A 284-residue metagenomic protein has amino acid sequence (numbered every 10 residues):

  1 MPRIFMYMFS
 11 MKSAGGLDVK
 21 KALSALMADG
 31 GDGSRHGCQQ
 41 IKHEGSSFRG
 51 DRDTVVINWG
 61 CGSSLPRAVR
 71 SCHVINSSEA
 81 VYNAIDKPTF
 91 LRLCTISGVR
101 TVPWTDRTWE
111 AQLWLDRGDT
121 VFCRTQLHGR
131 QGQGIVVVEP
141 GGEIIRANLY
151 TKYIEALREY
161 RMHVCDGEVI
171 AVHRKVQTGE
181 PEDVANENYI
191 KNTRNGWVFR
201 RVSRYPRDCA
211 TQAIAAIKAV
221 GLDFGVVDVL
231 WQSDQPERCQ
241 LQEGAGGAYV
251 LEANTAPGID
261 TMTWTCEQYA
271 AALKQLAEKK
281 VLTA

Functional and structural regions predicted by a protein language model:
M1-I75: ATP-binding N-terminal substructure of ATP-dependent carboxylate-amine bond-forming enzymes
F5-F9, L26, S47-D51, S63 (+4 more regions): Active-site nucleotide/adenylate-binding loops and adjacent lid/helix of ATP-dependent enzymes
W59, R124, E252-N254: Active-site ExK catalytic segment of metal-dependent nucleases
C123, Y150-T151, V227-V229, L251: Active-site flanking residues adjacent to catalytic metal/cofactor-binding acidic residues
R161, P181-E187, D260-T265: A short, polar/proline- and glycine-enriched secondary-structure boundary/capping micro-motif
E168-V169, Q177-G179, A256-G258: Short, surface-exposed beta-strand-loop junctions and turns on beta-sheet-rich folds
V172-K191: Histidine/lysine/aspartate-rich catalytic loop segments that bind and position anionic ligands
R204, K218-F224, W231-A284: C-terminal active-site "lid" helix and adjoining low-complexity regulatory extension at the edge of ATP-using catalytic
